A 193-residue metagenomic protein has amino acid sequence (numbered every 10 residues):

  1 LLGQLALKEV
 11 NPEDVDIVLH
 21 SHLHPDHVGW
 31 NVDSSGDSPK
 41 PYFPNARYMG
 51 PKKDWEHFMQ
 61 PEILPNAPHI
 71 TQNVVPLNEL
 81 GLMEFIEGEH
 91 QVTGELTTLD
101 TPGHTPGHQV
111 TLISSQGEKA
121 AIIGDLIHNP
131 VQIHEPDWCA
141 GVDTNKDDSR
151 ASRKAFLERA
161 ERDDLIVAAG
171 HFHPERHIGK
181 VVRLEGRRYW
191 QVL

Functional and structural regions predicted by a protein language model:
L1-G3, Q116-L193: Cap/insert and terminal regions of metallo-dependent hydrolase folds
L2-V10, D14, Y42-D100, D148-D164: Metallo-beta-lactamase
V15-D26: Metallo-beta-lactamase
L23, K53-D54, G103-T105, G124-L126 (+1 more regions): Active-site metal-binding loops of divalent metal-dependent hydrolases
P25-G29, H57-M59: Short, well-ordered, mixed-charge alpha-helical segments that flank or form enzyme active sites
V28-S38, G179-K180: Metal-dependent catalytic neighborhoods of phosphoester/phosphodiester hydrolases
H108-I113: Short beta-strand scaffold segments in enzyme catalytic cores
